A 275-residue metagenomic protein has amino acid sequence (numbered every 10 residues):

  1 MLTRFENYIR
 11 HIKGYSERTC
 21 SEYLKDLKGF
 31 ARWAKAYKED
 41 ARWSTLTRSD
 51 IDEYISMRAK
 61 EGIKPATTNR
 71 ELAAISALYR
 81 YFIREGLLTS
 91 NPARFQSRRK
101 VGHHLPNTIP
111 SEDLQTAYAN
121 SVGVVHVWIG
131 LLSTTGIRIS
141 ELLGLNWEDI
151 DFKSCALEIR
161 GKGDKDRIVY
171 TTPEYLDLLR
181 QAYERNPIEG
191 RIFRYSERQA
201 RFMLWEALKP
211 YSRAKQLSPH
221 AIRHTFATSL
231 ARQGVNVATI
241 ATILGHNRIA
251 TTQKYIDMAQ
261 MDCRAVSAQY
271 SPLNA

Functional and structural regions predicted by a protein language model:
T3-H104, N186: N-terminal core-binding DNA-recognition domain of tyrosine recombinases/integrases
Y54, T172-A214: Active-site/catalytic core of tyrosine-dependent DNA strand-transfer enzymes
L88, K100-H103, S111-I139, L143 (+1 more regions): Basic, Lys/Arg- and aromatic-enriched nucleic-acid-binding interface segment
T108, G163, L244, I249-Q269: Catalytic-site neighborhood detector that most strongly recognizes the C-terminal catalytic loop/helix of tyrosine
G130, T134, T225-N247, K254: C-terminal catalytic core of tyrosine-transesterase DNA break-rejoin enzymes
T135, G144-L178: Conserved tyrosine-mediated DNA breakage-rejoining catalytic core shared by Y-recombinases
S271-A275: C-terminal secondary-structure termini that scaffold catalytic or DNA-interacting sites
